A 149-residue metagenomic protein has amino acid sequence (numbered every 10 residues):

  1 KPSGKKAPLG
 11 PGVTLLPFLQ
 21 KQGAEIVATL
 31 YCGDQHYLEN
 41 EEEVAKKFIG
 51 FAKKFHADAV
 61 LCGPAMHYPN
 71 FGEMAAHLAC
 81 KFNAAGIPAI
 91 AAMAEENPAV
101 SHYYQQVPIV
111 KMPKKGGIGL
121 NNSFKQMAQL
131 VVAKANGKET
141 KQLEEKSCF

Functional and structural regions predicted by a protein language model:
K1-F149: An N-terminal assembly and electron-transfer interface module characteristic of large anaerobic redox and radical
